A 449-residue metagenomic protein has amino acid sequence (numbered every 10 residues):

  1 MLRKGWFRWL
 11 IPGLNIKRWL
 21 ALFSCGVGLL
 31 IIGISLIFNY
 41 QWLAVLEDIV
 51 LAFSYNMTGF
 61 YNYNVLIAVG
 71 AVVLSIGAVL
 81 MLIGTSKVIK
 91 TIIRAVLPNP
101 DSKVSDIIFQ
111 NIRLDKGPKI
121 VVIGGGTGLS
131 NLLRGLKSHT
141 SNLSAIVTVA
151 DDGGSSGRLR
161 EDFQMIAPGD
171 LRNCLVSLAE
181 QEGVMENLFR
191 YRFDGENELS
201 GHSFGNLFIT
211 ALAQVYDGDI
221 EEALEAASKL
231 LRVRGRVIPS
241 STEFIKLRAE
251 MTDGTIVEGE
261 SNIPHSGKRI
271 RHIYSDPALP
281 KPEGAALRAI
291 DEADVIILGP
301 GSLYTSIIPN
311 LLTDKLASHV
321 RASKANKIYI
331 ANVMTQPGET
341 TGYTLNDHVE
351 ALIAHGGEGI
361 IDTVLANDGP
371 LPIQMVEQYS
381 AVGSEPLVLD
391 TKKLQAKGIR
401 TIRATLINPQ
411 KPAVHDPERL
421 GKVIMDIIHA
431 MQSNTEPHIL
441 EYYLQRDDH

Functional and structural regions predicted by a protein language model:
M1-P100, K116, A150-S266, M425 (+2 more regions): Electropositive, gly/pro-rich neighborhoods at or near active sites that engage anionic ligands
L2-I16, G342-H449: C-terminal functional extensions of proteins
S102-K116, K281-L287: A short, basic/flexible loop-to-alpha-helix module at the beginning of a structural domain
T127-L133, S155, T305-L312: Short glycine/serine/threonine-rich phosphate/pyrophosphate-binding segments that cradle anionic phosphate groups
S141, S323-K327, I361, I399: A short helix->loop->beta-strand "cap" motif at the edges of active sites that frequently abuts
A150-S156, T305, K327-Y329, M334-G338 (+1 more regions): Short gly/pro/ser/thr-enriched loop/turn and capping motifs at secondary-structure boundaries
A293: An anion/phosphate-binding loop that grips the pyrophosphate of nucleotide cofactors and donors
N310-A317, Y343-H348: Charged helix-capping and loop-helix junction motifs
